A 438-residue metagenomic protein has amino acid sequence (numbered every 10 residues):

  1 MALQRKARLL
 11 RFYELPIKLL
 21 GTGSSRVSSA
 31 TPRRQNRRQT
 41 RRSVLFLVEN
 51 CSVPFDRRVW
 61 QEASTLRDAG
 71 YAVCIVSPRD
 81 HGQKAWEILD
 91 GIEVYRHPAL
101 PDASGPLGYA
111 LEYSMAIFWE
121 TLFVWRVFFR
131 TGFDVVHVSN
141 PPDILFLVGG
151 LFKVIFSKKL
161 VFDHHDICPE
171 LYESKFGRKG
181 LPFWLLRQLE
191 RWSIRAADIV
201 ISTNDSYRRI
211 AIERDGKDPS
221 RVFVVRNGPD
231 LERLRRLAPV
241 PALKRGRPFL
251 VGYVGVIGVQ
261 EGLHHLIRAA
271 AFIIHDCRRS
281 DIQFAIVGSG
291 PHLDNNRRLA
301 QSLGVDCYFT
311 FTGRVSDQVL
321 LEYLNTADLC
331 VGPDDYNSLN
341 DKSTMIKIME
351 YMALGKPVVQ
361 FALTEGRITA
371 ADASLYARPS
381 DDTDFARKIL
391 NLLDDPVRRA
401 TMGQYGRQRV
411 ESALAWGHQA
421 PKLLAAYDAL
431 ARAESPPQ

Functional and structural regions predicted by a protein language model:
T31, R209-E213, P219-F223, G228-R247 (+3 more regions): Acidic anion/phosphate-binding donor-loop and adjacent secondary structure in glycosyltransferase catalytic cores
L45, I201, L243-A270, A285 (+1 more regions): Conserved donor-binding/catalytic core segment of Leloir-type glycosyltransferases
D56, E261, Q318-Y323, G332-A353 (+1 more regions): Nucleotide-sugar-dependent
R79, S206, G228: Carbohydrate-associated surface elements
L122-W125, I144-L147, L151-F156, F162 (+2 more regions): Membrane-proximal helix-turn-helix segments that form the acceptor-binding/catalytic region of lipid-linked
C277, V287, D294-V319: Nucleotide-activated donor-binding/catalytic signature segment of Leloir-type glycosyltransferases, i.e., the conserved
S374-D382, N391-V397: Conserved acidic donor-binding segment of nucleotide-sugar-dependent glycosyltransferases
N391, R398-A413, K422-A425: A short, well-ordered alpha-helix in the C-terminal region of glycosyltransferases
